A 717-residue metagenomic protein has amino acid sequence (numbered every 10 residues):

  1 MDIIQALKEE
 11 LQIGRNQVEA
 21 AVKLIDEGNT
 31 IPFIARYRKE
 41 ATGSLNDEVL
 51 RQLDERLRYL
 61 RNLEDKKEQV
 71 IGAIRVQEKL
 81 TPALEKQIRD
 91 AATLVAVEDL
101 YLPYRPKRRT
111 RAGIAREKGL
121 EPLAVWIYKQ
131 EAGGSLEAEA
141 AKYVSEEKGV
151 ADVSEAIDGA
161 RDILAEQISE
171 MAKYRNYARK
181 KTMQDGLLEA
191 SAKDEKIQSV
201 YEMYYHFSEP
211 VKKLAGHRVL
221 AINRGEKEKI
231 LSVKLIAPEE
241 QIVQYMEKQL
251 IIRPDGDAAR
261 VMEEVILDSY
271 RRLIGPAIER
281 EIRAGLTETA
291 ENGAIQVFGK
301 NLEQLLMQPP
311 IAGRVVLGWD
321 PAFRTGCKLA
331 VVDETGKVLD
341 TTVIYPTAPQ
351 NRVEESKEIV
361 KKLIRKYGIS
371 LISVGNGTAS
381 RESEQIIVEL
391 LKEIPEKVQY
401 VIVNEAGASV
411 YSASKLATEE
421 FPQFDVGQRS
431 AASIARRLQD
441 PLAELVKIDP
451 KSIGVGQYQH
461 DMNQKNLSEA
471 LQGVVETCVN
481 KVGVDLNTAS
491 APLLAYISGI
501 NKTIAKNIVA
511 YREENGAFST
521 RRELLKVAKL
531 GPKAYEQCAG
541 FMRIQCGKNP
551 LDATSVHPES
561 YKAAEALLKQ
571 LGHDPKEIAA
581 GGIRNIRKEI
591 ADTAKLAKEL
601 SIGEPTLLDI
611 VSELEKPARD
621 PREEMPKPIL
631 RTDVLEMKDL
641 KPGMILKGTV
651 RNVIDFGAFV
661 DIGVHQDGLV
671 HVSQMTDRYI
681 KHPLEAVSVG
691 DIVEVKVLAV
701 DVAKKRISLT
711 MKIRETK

Functional and structural regions predicted by a protein language model:
I13, P309-P310, E476-A510, T632-V670 (+1 more regions): C-terminal accessory/binding modules appended to enzymatic or scaffolding proteins
K23-D26, P103, I114-E117, A221-G225 (+16 more regions): Replace "in large, NTP-powered and nucleic-acid-processing enzymes" with "in large, NTP-powered factors and other
T30-I31, N46-G113, K118-E147, K481-E624 (+3 more regions): Accessory alpha-helical DNA-binding modules that contact the DNA backbone or grooves
V49-R51, Y59, L63-G318, A322-Q423 (+1 more regions): Duplex nucleic acid-engaging cores and interfaces of nucleic-acid transaction enzymes
A96, V401, G407, S412-V482 (+1 more regions): Long, charge-rich intrinsically disordered scaffolds of nucleic-acid metabolism proteins
E139-V153, F207-S208, I236, V243-Y270 (+4 more regions): Low-complexity, acidic/Ser/Thr- and charged residue-rich accessory regions of DNA metabolism proteins
K180-L188, W319-F323, G377-A379, V403-V410 (+5 more regions): A glycine-rich phosphate-binding loop feature that marks nucleotide/adenosyl-phosphate handling sites
E281-G299, S452-G483, K598-P642: Long, charged amphipathic helices and adjacent flexible linkers at domain junctions
